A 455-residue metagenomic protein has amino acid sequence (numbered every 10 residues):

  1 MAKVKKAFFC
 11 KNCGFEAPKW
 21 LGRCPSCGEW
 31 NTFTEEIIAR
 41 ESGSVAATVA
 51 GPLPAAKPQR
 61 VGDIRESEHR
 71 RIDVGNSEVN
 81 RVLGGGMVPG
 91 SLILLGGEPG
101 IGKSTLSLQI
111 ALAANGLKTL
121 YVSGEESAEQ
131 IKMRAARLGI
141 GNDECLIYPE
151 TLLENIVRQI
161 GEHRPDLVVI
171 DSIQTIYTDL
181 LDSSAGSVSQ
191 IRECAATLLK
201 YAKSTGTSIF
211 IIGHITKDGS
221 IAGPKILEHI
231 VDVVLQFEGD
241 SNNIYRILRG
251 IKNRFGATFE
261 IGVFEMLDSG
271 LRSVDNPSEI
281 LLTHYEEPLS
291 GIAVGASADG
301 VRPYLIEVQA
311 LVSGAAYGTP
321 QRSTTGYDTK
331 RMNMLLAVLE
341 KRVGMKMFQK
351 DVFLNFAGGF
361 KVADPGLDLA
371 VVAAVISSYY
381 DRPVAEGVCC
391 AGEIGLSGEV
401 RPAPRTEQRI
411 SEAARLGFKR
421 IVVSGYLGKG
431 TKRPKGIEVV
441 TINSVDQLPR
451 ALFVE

Functional and structural regions predicted by a protein language model:
A2-N12, E16-L83, V88-L94, I101-L112 (+6 more regions): Peripheral, non-AAA+ core regions of ATP-driven protein-machinery
E98, G124: P-loop (Walker A) phosphate-binding loop of NTP-binding proteins
T119-S123: Conserved RecA-like ASCE P-loop NTPase motor core of nucleic-acid helicases/translocases
S127: Conserved Rossmann-like nucleotide-cofactor binding loop
I147-Y148: Conserved SAM-binding strand-loop segment of SAM-dependent methyltransferases
